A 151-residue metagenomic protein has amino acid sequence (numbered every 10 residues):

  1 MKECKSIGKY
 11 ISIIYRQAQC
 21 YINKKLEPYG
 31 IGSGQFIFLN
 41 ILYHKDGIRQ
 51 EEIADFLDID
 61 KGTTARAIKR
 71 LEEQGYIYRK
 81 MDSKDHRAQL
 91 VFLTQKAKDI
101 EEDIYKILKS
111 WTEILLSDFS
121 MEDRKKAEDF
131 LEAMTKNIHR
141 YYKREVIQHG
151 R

Functional and structural regions predicted by a protein language model:
M1, M121-R151: C-terminal regulatory/oligomerization modules of transcriptional regulators
M1-Y29, E145: N-terminal leader segment of winged-helix/HTH proteins
C4, D60-K61, L90-L93, I147-R151: Membrane-interacting alpha-helical segments
I11, L39-L42, L131: Hydrophobic structural patches
I11-I14, A18, L57, A97-L116 (+1 more regions): Alpha-helical linker/hinge and terminal dimerization helices associated with HTH transcriptional regulators
R16, C20-T63: N-terminal helix-turn-helix DNA-binding core of bacterial DNA-binding proteins
Q19, K69-D129: Charged, amphipathic alpha-helical coiled-coil/dimerization segments
